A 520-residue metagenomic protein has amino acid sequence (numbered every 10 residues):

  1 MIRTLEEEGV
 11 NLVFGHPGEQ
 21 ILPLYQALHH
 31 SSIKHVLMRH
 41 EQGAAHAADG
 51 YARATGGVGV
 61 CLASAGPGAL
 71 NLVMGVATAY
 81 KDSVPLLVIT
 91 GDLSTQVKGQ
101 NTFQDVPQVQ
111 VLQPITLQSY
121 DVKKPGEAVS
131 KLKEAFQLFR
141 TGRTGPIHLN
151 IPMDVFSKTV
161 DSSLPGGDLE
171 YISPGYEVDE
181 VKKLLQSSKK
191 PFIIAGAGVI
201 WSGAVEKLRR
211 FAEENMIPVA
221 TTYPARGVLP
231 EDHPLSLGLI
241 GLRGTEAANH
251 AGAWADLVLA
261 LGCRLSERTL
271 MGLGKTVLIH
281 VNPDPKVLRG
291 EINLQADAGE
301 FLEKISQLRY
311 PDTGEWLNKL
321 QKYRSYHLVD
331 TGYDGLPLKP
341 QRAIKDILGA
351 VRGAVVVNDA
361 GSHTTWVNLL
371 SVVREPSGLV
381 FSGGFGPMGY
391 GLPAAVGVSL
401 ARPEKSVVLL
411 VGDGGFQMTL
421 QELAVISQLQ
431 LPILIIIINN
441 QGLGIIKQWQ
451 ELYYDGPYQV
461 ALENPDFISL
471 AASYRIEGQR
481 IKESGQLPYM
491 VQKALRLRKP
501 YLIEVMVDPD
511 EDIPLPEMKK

Functional and structural regions predicted by a protein language model:
M1, E8, E19-Q26, Q321-V398 (+1 more regions): Active-site diphosphate/adenylate-binding microenvironment
M1-R309, D346, P432-I435, A471: N-terminal alpha/beta PP-like core and its mobile active-site loop of ThDP/TPP-dependent enzymes
H40-E41, Q100-N101, L169-K182, G241-G244 (+5 more regions): A general structural motif
E41, N150, D154, N282 (+4 more regions): Acidic active-site catalytic centers that drive phospho-/nucleotidyl reactions and related ester hydrolyses
A52, F139, A212, L348 (+3 more regions): N-terminal cationic-hydrophobic initiation segments that often serve targeting/anchoring roles
I89, V97-Q104, Q295, L302 (+1 more regions): Thiamine diphosphate
G126, K183, T276-A360, S484-K493 (+1 more regions): Phosphate/pyrophosphate-binding active-site segments
T141, V351-R352, S427-P432: Basic phosphate/pyrophosphate-binding loop/patch that engages nucleotide-derived ligands
